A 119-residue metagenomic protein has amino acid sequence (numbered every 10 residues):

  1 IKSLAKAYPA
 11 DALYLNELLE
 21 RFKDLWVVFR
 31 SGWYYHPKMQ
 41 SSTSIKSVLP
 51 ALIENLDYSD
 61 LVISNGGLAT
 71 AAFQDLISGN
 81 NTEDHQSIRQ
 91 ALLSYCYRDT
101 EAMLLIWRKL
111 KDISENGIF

Functional and structural regions predicted by a protein language model:
I1-F119: DEDD superfamily 3′-5′ metal-dependent exonuclease/proofreading module
